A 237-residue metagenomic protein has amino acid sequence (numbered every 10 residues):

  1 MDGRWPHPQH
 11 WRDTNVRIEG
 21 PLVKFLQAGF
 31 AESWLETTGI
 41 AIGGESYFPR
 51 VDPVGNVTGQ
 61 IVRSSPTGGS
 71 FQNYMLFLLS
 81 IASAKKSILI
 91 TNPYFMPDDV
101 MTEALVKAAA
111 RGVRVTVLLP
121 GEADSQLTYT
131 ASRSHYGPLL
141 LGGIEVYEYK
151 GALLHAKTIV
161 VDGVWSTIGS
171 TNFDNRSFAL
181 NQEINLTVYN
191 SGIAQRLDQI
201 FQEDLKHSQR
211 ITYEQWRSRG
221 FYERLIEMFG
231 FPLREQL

Functional and structural regions predicted by a protein language model:
M1-L237: Charged, low-complexity intrinsically disordered terminal segments
